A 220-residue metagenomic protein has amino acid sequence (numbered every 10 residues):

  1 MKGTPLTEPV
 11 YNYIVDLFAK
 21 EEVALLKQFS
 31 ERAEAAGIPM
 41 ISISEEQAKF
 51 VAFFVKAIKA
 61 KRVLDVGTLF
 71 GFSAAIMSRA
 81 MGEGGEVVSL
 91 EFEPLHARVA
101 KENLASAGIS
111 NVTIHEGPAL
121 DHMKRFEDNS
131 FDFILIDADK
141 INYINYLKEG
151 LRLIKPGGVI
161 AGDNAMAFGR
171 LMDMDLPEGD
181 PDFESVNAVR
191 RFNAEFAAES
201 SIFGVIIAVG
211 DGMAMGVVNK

Functional and structural regions predicted by a protein language model:
M1-F133, K140-A161, A165-K220: A short alpha-helical cap/connector motif
